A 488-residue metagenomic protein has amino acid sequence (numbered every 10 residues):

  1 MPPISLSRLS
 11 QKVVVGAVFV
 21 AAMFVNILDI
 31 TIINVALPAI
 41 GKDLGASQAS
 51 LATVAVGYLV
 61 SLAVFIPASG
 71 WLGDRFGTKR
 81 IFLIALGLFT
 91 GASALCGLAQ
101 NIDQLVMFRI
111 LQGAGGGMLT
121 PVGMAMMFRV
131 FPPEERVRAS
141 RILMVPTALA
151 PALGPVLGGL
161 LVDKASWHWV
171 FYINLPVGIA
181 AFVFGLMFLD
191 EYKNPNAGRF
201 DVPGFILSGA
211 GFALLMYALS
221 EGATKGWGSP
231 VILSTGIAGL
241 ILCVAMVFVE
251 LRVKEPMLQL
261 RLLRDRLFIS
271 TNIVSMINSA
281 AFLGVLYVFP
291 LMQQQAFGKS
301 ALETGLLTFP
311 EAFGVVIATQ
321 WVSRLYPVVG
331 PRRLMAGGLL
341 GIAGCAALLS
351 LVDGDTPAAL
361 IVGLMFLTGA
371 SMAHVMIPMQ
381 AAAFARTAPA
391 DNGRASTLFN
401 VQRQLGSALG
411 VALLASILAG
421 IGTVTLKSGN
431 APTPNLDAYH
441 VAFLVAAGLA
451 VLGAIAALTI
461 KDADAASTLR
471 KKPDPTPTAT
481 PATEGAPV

Functional and structural regions predicted by a protein language model:
M1-Q11, I460-V488: Intrinsic disorder in cytosolic terminal tails and internal cytosolic loops of multi-pass membrane transporters
V13-V35, Q48-G57, G70, G91 (+6 more regions): 12-transmembrane solute porter fold
S47, N101, S166, D265-R266: Short loop-to-helix capping motifs
T53, W167-F171, W227: Signature tryptophan residues that serve as conserved aromatic anchors
V60-V64, A94, A148, A152 (+5 more regions): Hydrophobic/small/kink-forming positions within alpha-helical transmembrane segments of polytopic membrane proteins
I66-G204, D355, P389: Helix-loop-helix hairpins in multi-pass membrane proteins, especially solute transporters
R136, L175-N194, G209-E221, A238-V253 (+1 more regions): C-terminal membrane-cytosol helix-exit motif in multi-pass small-molecule transporters
D190-I206, V253-L258, A465-T476: Flexible cytoplasmic inter-helical loops of multi-pass small-molecule transporters
